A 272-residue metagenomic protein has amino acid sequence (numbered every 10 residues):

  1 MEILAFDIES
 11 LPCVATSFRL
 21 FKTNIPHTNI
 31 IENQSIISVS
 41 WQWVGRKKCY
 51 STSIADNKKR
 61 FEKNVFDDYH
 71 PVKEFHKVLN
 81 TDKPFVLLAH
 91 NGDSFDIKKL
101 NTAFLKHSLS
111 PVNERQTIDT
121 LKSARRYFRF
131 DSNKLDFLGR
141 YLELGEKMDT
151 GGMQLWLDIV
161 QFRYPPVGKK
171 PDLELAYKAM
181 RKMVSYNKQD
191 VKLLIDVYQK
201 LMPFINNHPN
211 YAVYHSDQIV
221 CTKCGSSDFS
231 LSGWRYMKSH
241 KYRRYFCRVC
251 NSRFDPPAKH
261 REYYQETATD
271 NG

Functional and structural regions predicted by a protein language model:
M1-T81: Conserved RNase H-like, two-metal-ion catalytic cores of nucleic-acid enzymes
G45-L142: Conserved DEDDh/DEDDy metal-dependent 3′-5′ exonuclease domain
V86-L88, K134-H215: Acidic, Mg2+-coordinating catalytic module of metal-dependent nucleases/exonucleases that use a two-metal-ion mechanism
S110-R115, G145-Q154, L231: Short, surface-exposed acidic
S216-C221, R244: Residues immediately within or flanking Cys/His clusters that coordinate Zn2+ in small zinc-binding modules
C221-C224, C247-C250: Short cysteine-rich clusters marking metal-coordination/redox-active sites
G225-Y245: Short recognition patches in nucleic-acid-associated and regulatory proteins
R248-N271: Short metal-binding segments enriched for Cys and/or His
